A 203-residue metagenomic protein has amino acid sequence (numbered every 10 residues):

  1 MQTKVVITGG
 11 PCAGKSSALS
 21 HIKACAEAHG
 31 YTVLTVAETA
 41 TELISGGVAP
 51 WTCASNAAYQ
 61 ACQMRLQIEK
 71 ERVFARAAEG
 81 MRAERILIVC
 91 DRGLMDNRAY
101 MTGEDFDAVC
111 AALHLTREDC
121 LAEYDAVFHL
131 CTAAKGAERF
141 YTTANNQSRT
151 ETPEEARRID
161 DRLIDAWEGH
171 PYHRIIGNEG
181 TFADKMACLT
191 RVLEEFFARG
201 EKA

Functional and structural regions predicted by a protein language model:
I7: Hydrophobic anchor at the beta1->P-loop junction of P-loop NTPases
P11: The conserved Walker
K15: Conserved lysine of the Walker
A18: Hydrophobic positions on the alpha1 helix immediately C-terminal to the Walker A/P-loop
K23-L66: Conserved substrate/cofactor phosphate-moiety recognition/catalytic segment in nucleotide-dependent phosphotransferases
A37, P171-M186: Acidic carboxylate-rich catalytic motifs and surrounding loops in phosphoryl-/glycosyl-chemistry enzymes
V48-F106: Conserved nucleotide-sensing/catalytic segment adjacent to the nucleotide-binding pocket in NTP-handling enzymes
E104-E168, G177-G180: A glycine- and Lys/Arg-enriched "phosphate-lid" helix/loop adjacent to the NTP-binding pocket of small-molecule kinases
